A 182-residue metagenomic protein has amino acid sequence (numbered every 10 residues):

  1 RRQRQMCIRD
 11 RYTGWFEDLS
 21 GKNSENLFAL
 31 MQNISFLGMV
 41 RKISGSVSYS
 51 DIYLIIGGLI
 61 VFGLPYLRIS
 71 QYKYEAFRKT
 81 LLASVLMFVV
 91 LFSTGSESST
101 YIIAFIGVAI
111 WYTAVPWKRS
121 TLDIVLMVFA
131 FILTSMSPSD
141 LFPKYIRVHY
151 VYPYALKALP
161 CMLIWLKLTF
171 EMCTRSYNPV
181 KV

Functional and structural regions predicted by a protein language model:
R2-Q5, R9-S98, Y177-V182: Primarily membrane-embedded glycan-assembly and transfer machineries that use lipid-linked glycans
R11-E17, S98-I106, T121-V128, Y145-Y150: A cytosolic-side transmembrane-helix exit/cap motif
R41, G45, S93, V108 (+3 more regions): Residue-level marker of positions within ordered structural domains that often coincide with functionally constrained
I60-R68, A104-D123: Hydrophobic transmembrane alpha-helices and their immediate junctions
T80-V89, I106, D123-T134: Central hydrophobic cores of alpha-helical transmembrane segments in multi-pass integral membrane proteins
E97-Y112, L156-P160: Hydrophobic/aromatic-rich transmembrane helices and adjacent perimembrane loops
Y112-V182: Aromatic-enriched
